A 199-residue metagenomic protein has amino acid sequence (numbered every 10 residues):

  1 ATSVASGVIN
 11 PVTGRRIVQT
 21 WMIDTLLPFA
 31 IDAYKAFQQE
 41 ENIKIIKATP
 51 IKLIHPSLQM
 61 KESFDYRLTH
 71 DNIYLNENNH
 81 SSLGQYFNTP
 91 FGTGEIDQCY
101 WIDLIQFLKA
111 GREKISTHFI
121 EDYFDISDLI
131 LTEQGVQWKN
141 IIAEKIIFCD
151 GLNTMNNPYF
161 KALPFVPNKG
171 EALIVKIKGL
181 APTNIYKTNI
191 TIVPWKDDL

Functional and structural regions predicted by a protein language model:
A1-S3, G7-V8, T13, K44-I46 (+1 more regions): Active-site substrate-recognition segment that forms the wall of the catalytic cavity or substrate channel
A5, S116, A143-E144: Short, well-ordered alpha-helix to beta-strand connector turns
G7-G92: Dinucleotide-binding Rossmann-like beta1-alpha1 core, especially the glycine-rich loop that anchors the ADP
F37-E41, E113-F119: A structural motif corresponding to the C-terminal end of an alpha-helix and its immediate exit/capping segment
G92-D97, L131-N140: Generic recognition of long tandem-repeat/solenoid scaffolds
T93-K114: Mid-domain beta-loop-alpha active-site segment that forms a flexible, acidic cofactor/metal-binding surface
F119-G135: A conserved short coil-to-beta-strand element within the FAD-binding core of flavoproteins
I141-N153: Short hydrophobic core segments
